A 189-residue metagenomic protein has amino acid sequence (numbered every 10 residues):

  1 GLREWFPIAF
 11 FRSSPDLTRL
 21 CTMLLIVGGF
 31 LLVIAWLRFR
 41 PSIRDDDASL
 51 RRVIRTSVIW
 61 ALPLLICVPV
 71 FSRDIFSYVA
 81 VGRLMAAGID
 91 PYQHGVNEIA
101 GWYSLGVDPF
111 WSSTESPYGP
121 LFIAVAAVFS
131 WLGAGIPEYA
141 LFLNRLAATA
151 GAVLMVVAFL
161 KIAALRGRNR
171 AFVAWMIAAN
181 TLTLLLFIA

Functional and structural regions predicted by a protein language model:
W5-P63: Start-transfer (signal-anchor) and selected internal transmembrane alpha helices of multi-pass inner/ER membrane
M23-F30, T56-I66, V125, A147-A150 (+3 more regions): Lipid-exposed faces of alpha-helical membrane segments in multi-pass integral membrane proteins
F30-R40, Y139-R166, T183-L184: Transmembrane-helix motifs of polytopic, lipid-linked glycan transferases
D47-R145, T149: Intramembrane catalytic core of multi-pass membrane enzymes that act on lipidic substrates
D47-R55, F159-N180: Transmembrane-helix signature of polytopic, membrane-embedded enzymes that assemble or transfer cell-envelope glycans
F122, F172-V173, L184-L185: Internal amphipathic alpha-helical segments of the cytochrome P450 catalytic fold
I188-A189: Short acidic/glycine- and proline-prone juxtamembrane loop motifs at membrane-interface regions of multi-pass membrane
